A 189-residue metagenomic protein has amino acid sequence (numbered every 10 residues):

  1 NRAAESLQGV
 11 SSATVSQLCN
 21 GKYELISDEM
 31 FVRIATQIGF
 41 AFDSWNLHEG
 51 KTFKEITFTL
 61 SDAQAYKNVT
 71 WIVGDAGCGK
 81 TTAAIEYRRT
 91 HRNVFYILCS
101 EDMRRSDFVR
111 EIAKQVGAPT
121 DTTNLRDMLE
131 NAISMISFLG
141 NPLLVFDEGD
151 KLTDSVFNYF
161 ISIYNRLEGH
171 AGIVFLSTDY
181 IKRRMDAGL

Functional and structural regions predicted by a protein language model:
N1-L7: Short basic helix-loop element that most often maps to the first helix and adjoining turn of HTH DNA-binding modules
Q8-I26: Recognition helix of helix-turn-helix/homeodomain-like DNA-binding domains that insert into the DNA major groove
S27-S44: DNA major-groove recognition helix of helix-turn-helix/homeodomain DNA-binding modules
L47-Q64: Pre-Walker A adenine-sensing motif
A65-E86, S100-E101: Walker A/P-loop nucleotide-binding motif
R88, I181-L189: Short regulatory helix/loop adjacent to the ATP-binding pocket of P-loop NTPases
H91-E101: Conserved catalytic segments around the Walker B and adjacent sensor/switch elements of P-loop NTPase domains
R104, R110, P119-Y159, I163-G172 (+1 more regions): Mid-core helix/loop region of P-loop NTP-binding domains shared across ATPases and GTPases
